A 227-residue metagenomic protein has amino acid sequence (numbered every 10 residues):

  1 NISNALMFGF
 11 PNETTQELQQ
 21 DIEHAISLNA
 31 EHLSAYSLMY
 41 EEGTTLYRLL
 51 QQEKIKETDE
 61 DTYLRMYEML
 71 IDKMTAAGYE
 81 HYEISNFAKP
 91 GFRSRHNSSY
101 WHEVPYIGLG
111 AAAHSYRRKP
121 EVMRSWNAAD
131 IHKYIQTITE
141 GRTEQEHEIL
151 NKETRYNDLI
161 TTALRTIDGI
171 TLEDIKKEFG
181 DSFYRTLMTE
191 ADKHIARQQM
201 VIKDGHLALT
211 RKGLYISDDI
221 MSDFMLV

Functional and structural regions predicted by a protein language model:
N1-D181: C-terminal scaffold of the Radical SAM
E17-L18, T186, I220: Residues at alpha-helix caps and immediate loop-helix transition turns in enzyme cores, especially N- and C-cap
K73, K193, R197, D223: Solvent-exposed, charged/polar functional surfaces in cytosolic regulatory/catalytic domains
G180-I195: Short amphipathic alpha-helical interaction segments
I195-G205: A short, conserved structural fragment
H206-T210: Minor-groove-contacting beta-hairpin "wing" of winged helix-turn-helix DNA-binding domains
K212-V227: Short, amphipathic alpha-helical interaction segments positioned at domain boundaries
